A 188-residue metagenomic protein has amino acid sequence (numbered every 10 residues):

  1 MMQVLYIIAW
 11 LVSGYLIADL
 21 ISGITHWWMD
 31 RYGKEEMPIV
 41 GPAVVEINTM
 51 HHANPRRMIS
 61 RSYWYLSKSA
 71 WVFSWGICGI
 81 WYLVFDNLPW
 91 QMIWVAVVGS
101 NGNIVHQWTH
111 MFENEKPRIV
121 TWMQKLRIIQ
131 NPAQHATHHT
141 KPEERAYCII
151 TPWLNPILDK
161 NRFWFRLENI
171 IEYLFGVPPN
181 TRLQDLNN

Functional and structural regions predicted by a protein language model:
M1-Y6, F73-I77: Alpha-helical phosphate/pyrophosphate-handling elements in metalloenzyme active cores
M2-I8, I24, W28-G41, H52-Y65 (+1 more regions): Cytosolic/stromal cytosol-facing helical appendages immediately following the last transmembrane segment
Y6-G14, L83-G99: Interfacial segments of alpha-helical transmembrane regions
I17, I21: Catalytic phosphate/metal-binding cores of nucleic-acid and nucleotide-processing enzymes, i.e., regions that mediate
P42-I47: Extended non-transmembrane interhelical loops and adjacent amphipathic helices of multipass membrane proteins
W64-Y82: Core segments of transmembrane alpha-helices that mediate helix-helix packing or line hydrophobic substrate/ligand
G79-Y82, M92, L183-L186: Linear-motif-rich, low-complexity cytosolic tails and juxtamembrane regions
